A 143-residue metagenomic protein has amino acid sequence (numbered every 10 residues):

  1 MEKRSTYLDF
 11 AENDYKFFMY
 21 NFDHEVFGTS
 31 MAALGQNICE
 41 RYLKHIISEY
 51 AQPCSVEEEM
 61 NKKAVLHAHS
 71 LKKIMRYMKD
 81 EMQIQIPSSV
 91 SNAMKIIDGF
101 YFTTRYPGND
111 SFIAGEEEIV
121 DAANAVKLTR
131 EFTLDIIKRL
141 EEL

Functional and structural regions predicted by a protein language model:
M1-L143: Terminal alpha-helical segments
